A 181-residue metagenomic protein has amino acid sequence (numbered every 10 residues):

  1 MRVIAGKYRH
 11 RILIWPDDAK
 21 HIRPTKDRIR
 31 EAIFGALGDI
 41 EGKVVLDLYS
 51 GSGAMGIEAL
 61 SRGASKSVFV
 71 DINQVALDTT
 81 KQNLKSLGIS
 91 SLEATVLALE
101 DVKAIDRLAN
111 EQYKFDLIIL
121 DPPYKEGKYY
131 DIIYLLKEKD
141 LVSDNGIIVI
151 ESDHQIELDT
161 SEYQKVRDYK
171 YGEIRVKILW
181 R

Functional and structural regions predicted by a protein language model:
M1-R181: Class I S-adenosyl-L-methionine-dependent methyltransferase catalytic core
